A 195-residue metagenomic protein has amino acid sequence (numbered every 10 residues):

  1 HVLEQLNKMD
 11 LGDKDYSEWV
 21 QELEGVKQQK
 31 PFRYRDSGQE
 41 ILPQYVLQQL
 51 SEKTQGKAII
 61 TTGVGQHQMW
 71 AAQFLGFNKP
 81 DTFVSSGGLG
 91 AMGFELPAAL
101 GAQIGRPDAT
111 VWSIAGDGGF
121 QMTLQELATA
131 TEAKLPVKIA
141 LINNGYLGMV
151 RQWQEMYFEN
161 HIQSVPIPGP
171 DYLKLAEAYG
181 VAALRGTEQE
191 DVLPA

Functional and structural regions predicted by a protein language model:
H1-N7, Y16, W70-A195: Thiamine diphosphate
E4-L11, Q55: Non-catalytic alpha-helical coupling and interface elements of nucleotide-dependent molecular machines and regulators
D10, K30-Y34, G180-A183: Short amphipathic alpha-helical interaction patches enriched in hydrophobic/aromatic residues with interspersed Lys/Arg
L11-L23: Flexible, glycine/charged-enriched surface loops at secondary-structure junctions
E22-A102, D108: Active-site diphosphate/adenylate-binding microenvironment
